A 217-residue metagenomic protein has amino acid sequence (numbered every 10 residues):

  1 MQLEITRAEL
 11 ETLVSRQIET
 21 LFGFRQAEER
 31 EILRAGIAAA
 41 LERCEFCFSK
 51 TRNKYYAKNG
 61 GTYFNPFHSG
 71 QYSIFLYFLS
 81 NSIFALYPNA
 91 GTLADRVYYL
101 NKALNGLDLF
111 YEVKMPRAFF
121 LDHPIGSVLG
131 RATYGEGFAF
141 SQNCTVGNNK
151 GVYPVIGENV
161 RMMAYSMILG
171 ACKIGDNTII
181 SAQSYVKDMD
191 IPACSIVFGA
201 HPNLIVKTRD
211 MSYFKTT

Functional and structural regions predicted by a protein language model:
M1-N105, S212-T217: Terminal amphipathic alpha-helical/low-complexity segments used for targeting or macromolecular assembly
C44-C47, C144, C172, C194: Generic recognition of cysteine residues
Y55, T62, T133, T178 (+1 more regions): Residue-level signal for alpha-helical context at structural boundaries
Q71, A85-V155, S166-M167, K187: Left-handed beta-helix
F75, F120-L121, R161: N-terminal alpha-helical segment
N149, I156-T217: Glycine-rich hexapeptide-repeat left-handed beta-helix
